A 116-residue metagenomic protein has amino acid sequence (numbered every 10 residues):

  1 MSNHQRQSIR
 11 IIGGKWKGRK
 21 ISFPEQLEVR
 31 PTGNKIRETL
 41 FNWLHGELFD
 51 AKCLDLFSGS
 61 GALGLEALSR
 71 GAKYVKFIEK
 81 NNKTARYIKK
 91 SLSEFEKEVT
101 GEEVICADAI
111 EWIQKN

Functional and structural regions predicted by a protein language model:
M1-N116: Class I S-adenosyl-L-methionine-dependent methyltransferase catalytic core
